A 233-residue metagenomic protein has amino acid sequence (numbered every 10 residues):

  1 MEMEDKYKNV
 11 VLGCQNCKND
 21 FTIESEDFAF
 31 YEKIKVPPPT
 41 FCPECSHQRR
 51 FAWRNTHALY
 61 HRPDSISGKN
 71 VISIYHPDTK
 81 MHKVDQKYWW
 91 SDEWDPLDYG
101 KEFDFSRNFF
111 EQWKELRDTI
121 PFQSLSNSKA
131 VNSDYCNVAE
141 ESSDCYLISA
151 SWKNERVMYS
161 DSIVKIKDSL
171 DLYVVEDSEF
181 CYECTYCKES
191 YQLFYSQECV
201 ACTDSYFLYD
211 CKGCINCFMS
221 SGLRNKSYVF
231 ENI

Functional and structural regions predicted by a protein language model:
M1-I233: Long, distal/terminal scaffolding or interaction modules with repetitive or compositionally biased sequence
